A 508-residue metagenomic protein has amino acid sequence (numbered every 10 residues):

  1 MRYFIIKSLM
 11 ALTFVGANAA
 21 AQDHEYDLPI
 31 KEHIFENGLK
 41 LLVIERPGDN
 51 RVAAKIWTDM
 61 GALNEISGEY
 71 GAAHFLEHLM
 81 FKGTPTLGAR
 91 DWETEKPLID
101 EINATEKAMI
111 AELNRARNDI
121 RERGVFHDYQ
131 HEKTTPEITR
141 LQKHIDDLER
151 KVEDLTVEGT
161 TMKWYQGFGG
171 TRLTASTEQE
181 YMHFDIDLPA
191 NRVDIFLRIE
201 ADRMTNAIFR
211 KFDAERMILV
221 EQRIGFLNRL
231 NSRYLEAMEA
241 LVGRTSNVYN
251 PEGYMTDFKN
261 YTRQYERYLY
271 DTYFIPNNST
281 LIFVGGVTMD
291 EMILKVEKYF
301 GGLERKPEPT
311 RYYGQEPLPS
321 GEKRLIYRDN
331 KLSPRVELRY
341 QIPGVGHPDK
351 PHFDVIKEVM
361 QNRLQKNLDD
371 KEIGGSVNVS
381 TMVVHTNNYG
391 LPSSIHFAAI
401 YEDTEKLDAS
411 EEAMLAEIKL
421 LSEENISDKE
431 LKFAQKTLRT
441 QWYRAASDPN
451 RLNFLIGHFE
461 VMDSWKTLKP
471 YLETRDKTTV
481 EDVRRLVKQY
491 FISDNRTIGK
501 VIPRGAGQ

Functional and structural regions predicted by a protein language model:
R2-A11: Sec-dependent signal peptide recognition, specifically the positively charged N-region followed immediately by
G16-N18: N-terminal signal peptide c-region/cleavage motif recognized by signal peptidases
A21-P29: Cleaved targeting-peptide boundary
D23, R203, A207-K211, V220 (+7 more regions): An aromatic/glycine/proline-enriched structural segment found at the starts of mature extracellular/organellar domains
I44, D49-E65, G71-A73, A89-D202 (+5 more regions): M16 family metallopeptidases and their MPP-like homologs
H78-G88: Catalytic Zn2+-binding segment of zinc metalloproteases
Y261-Y268: A conserved hydrophobic secondary-structure block that centers on an alpha-helix together with its immediately flanking
